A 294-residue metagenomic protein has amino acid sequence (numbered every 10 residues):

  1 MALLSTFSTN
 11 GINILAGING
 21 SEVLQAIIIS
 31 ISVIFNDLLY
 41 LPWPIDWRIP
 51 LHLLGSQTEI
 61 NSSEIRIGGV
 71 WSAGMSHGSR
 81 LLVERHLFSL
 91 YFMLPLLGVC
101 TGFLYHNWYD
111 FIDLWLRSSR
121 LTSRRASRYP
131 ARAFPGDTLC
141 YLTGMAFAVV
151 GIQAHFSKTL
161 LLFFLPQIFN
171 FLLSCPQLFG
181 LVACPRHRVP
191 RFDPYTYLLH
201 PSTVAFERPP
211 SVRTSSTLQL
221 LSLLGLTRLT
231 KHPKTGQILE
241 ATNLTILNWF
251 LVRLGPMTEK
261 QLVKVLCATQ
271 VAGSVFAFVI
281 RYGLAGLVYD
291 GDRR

Functional and structural regions predicted by a protein language model:
A2-E22: Function-critical hydrophobic alpha-helical transmembrane segments in multi-pass membrane proteins
L3, G20-R294: Alpha-helical transmembrane segments
